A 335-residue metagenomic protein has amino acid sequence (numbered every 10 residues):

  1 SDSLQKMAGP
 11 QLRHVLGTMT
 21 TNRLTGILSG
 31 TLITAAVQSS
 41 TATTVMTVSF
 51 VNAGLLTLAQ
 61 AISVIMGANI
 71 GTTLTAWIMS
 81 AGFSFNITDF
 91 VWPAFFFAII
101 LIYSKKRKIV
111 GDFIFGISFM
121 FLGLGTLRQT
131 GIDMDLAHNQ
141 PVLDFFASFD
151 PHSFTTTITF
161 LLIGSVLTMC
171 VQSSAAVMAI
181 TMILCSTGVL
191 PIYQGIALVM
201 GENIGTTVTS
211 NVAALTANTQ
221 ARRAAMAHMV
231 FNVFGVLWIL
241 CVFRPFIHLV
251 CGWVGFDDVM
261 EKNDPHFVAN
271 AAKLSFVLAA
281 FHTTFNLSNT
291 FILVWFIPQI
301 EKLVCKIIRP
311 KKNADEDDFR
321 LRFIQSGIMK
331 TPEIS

Functional and structural regions predicted by a protein language model:
S1, S29-T34, A94-S104, G116-L127 (+3 more regions): Hydrophobic core segments of alpha-helical transmembrane domains in multi-pass membrane transport and ion-translocation
S1-R23, I114-V166, L184: Helix-loop-helix hairpins and the membrane-proximal interhelical loops of multi-pass alpha-helical transport proteins
D2-Q5, T41-V45, T72-M79, T206-A213 (+2 more regions): Alpha-helical transmembrane segments and their lipid-water interface positions in multi-pass membrane proteins
P10, T18, N22, G30 (+10 more regions): Alpha-helical transmembrane segments of multi-pass membrane proteins, especially transporters and channels
T34-V37, T43-N69, W77-D89, A94 (+8 more regions): Membrane-interfacial helix-loop connectors
I114, A221-F234, E261-Q299: Structural signal for the N-terminal portions of transmembrane helices and their immediately preceding loop/interface
D135-H152, T156, F246-L274: Membrane-interfacial helical/loop segments at transmembrane boundaries in membrane proteins
L287, V294-S335: Non-transmembrane accessory domains of multi-pass membrane transporters/channels
